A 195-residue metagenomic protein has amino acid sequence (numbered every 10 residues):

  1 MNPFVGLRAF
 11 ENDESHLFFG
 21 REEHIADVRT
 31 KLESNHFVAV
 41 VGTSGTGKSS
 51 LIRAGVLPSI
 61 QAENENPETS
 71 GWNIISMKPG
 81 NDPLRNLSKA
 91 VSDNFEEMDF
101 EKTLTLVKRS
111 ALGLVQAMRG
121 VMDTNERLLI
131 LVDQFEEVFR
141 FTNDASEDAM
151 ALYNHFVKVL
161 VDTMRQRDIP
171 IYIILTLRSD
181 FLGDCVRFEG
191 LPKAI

Functional and structural regions predicted by a protein language model:
M1-I195: Amphipathic helix/helix-loop-helix segment enriched in hydrophobic residues with interspersed Lys/Arg and occasional
